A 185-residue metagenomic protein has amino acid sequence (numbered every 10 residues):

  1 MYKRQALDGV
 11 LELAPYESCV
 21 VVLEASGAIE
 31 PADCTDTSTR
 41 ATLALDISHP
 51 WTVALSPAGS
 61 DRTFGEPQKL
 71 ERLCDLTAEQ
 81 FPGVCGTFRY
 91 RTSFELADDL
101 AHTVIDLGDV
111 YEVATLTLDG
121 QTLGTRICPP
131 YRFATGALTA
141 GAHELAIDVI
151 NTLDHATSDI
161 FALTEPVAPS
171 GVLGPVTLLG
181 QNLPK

Functional and structural regions predicted by a protein language model:
M1-Y2: Short, small-residue-biased leader/transition segments that mark boundaries at the very start of proteins
L7, S60, L123-G124: Short, isolated positions in well-ordered beta-strands
L7-G9, C19, F88-T92, P129-F133: Short strand-edge motifs at loop-to-beta-strand transitions and within beta-strands of extracellular beta-rich domains
G9-P31: C-terminal beta-strand-rich structural cap/linker in extracellular carbohydrate-active enzymes
V10-L13, T135-T139: Short, flexible loop/turn segments at beta-strand junctions in immunoglobulin-like and fibronectin type III
C19, T103, G141-H143: Exposed beta-strand face motif in extracellular beta-rich ectodomains
A28-F88, L138-K185: An acidic-aromatic loop/edge-strand motif
F94-L96, L100-D119, R126-I127, L145-V149: Aromatic-lined ligand-binding clefts that engage carbohydrates, nucleic acids, or primary amines
